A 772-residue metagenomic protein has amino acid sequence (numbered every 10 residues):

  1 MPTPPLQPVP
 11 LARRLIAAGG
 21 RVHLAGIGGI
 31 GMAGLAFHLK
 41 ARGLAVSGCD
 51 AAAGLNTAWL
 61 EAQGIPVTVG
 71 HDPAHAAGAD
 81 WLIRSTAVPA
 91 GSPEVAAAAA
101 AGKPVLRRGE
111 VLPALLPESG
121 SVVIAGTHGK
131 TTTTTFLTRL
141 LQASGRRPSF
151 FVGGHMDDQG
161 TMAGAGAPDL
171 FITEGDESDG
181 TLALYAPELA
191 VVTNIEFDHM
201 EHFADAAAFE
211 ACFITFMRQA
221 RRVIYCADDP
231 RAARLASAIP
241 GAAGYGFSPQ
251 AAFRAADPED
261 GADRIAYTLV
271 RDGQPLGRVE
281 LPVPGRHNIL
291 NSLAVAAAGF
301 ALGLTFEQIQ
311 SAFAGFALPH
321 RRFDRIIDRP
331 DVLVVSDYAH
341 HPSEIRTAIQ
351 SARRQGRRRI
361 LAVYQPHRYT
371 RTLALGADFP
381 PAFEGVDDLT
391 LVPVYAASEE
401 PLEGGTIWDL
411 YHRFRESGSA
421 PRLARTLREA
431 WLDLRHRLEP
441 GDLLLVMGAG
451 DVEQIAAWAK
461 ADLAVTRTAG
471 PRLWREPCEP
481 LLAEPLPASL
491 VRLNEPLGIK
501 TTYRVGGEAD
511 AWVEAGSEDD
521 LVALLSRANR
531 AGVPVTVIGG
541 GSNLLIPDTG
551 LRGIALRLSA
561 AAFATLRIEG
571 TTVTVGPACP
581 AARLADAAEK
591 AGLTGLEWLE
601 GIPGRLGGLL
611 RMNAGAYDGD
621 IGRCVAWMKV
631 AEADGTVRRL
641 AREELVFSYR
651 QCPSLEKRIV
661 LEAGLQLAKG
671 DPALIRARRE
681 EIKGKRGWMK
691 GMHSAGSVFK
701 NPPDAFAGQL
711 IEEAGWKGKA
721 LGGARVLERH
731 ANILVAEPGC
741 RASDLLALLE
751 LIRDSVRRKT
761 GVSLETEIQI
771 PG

Functional and structural regions predicted by a protein language model:
M1-P66, G78, L82, A100-K103 (+6 more regions): ATP-dependent carboxylate-amine ligase
L24, H38, R108-H155: Walker A (P-loop) phosphate-binding motif
G26, L39, L82, P148 (+15 more regions): Residue-level signal for inorganic ion chemistry
T57-E61, T68, H75-R84, V88-R107 (+7 more regions): Acidic, Mg2+-coordinating active-site environments of NTP-dependent enzymes
S121-T127, A582-A626, S694: A gly/ser-rich beta-alpha-beta helix-loop segment of oxidoreductase catalytic cores
P477-L606: Anion-binding (especially nucleotide phosphate/pyrophosphate-binding) glycine-rich loop and adjoining beta-alpha core
L493, A631-G772: Phosphate/pyrophosphate- and phosphate-bearing ligand-binding catalytic cores of soluble enzymes
G506, V513-E518, L545-A564, R611-A641 (+1 more regions): Structural signature of FAD isoalloxazine-binding scaffolds in flavoprotein oxidoreductases
